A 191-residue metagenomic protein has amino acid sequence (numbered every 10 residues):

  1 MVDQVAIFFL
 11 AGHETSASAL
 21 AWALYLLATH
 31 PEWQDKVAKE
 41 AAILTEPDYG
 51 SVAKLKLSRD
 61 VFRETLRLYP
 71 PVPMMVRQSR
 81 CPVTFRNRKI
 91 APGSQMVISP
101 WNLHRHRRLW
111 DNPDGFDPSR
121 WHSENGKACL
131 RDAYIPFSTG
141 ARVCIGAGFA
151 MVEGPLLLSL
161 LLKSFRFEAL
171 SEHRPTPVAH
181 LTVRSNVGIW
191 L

Functional and structural regions predicted by a protein language model:
M1-I43, T65, A91-S99, I135-P136 (+2 more regions): Central I-helix of cytochrome P450 enzymes
L27-P31, D35, A41, T45 (+4 more regions): A generic secondary-structure signal for well-formed alpha-helical elements
P31-W33, G148-V183: Cytochrome P450 heme-binding "Cys pocket" and the immediately downstream C-terminal segment
D48-R86: Conserved cytochrome P450 K-helix E-x-x-R motif and the immediately C-terminal K′/meander segment
G50-S51, A141-A147: Active-site rim elements
R77, S99-P100, R120, S138-T139 (+1 more regions): Active-site proximal loops enriched in glycine and acidic residues that flank catalytic Cys/His/Asp and coordinate
I98-G126: Conserved cytochrome P450 K-helix/beta-meander segment immediately N-terminal to the heme-binding cysteine loop
N125-I135: Active-site-adjacent bridging/hinge elements
